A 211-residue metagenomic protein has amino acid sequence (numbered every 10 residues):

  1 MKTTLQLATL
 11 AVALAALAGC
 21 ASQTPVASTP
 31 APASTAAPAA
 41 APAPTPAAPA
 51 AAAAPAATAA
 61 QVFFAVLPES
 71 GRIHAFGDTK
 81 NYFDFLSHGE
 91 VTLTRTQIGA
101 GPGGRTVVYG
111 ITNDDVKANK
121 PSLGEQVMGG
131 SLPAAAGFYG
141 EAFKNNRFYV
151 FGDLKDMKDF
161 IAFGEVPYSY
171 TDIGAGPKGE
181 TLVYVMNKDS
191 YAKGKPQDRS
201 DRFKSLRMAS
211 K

Functional and structural regions predicted by a protein language model:
M1-L10: Bacterial N-terminal signal peptides that target proteins for export
A15-G19: C-terminal motif of bacterial Sec signal peptides marking the signal peptidase cleavage site
A21-Q23: Bacterial signal peptide processing site
P30-K211: Intrinsically disordered, low-complexity terminal tails/loops enriched in metal-binding residues
